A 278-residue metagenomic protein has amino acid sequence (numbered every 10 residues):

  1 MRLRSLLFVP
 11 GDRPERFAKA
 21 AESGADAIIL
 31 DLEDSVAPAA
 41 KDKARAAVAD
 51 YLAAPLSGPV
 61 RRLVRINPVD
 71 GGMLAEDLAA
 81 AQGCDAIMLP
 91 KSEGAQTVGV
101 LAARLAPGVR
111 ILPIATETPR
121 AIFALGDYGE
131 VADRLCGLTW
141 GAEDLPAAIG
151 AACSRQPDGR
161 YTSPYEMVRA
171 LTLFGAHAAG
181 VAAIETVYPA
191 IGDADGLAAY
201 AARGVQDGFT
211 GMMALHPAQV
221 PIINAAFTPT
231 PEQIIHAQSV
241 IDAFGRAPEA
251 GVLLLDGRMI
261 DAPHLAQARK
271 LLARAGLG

Functional and structural regions predicted by a protein language model:
M1-G278: Expand to "…catalyze enediolate/carbanion chemistry for C-C bond making/breaking, isomerization, decarboxylation
